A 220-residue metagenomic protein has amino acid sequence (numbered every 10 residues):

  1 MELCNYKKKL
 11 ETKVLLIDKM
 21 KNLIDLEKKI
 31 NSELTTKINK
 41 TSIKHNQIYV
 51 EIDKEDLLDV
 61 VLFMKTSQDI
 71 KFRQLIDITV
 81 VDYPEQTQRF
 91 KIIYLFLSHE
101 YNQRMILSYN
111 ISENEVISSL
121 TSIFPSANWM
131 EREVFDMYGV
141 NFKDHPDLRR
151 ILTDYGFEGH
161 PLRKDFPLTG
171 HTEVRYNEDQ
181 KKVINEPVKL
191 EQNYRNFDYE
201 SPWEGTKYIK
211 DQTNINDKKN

Functional and structural regions predicted by a protein language model:
E2-N220: Terminal low-complexity/charged segments
